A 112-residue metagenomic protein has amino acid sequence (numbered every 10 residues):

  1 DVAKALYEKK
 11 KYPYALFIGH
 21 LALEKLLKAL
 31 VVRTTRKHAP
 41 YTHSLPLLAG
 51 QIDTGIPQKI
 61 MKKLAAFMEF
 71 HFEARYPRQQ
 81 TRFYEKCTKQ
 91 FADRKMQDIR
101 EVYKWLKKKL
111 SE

Functional and structural regions predicted by a protein language model:
D1-E112: Terminal alpha-helical segments
